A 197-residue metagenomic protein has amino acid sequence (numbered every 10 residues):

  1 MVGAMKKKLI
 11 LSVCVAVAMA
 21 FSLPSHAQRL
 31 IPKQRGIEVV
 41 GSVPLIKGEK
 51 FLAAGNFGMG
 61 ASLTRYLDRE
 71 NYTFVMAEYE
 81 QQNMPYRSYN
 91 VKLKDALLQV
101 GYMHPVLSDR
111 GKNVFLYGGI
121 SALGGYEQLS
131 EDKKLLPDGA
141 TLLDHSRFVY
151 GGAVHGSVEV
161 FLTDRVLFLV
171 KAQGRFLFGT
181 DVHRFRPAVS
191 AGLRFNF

Functional and structural regions predicted by a protein language model:
M1-K33: Cleavable N-terminal export/targeting peptides
H26-M76, R194-N196: Short glycine/proline- and aromatic-enriched beta-strand/turn motifs that initiate or cap beta-hairpins
S42-L45, N83-P85, P137-L142, Q173-F176: Extracytoplasmic loops and strand-loop junctions of Gram-negative outer membrane beta-barrel proteins
K50-G55, Y89-D95, T141-F148, D181-R186: Replace "Gram-negative outer membrane beta-barrel proteins" with "bacterial and organellar outer membrane beta-barrel
M59-A61, L98-Y102, V154-G156, V160 (+1 more regions): Membrane-embedded beta-strands of outer-membrane beta-barrel proteins, especially the hydrophobic/small aromatic
S62-L136, V166, F195-F197: Gram-negative (and chloroplast) outer-membrane scaffold detector with strong preference for beta-barrel transmembrane
V154-A172: Surface-exposed extracellular loop regions of Gram-negative outer-membrane beta-barrel proteins
F185-F197: Outer-membrane beta-barrel "beta-signal"
